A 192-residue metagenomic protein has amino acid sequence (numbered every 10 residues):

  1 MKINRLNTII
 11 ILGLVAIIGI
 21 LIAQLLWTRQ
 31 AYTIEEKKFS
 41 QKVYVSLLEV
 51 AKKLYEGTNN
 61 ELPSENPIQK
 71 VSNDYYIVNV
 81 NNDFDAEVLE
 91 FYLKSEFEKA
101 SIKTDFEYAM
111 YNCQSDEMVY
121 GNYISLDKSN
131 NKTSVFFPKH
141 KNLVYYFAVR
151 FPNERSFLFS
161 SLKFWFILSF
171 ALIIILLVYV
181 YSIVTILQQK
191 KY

Functional and structural regions predicted by a protein language model:
N4-L26: Extreme N-terminal signal-anchor transmembrane helix of membrane signaling/transducer proteins, especially in bacteria
T8, L12, S40, F166-L168: Alpha-helical transmembrane segments of integral membrane proteins
G13-I20, L168-Y179: Alpha-helical transmembrane segments of integral membrane proteins
L21-K38: N-terminal membrane-insertion alpha helix
S40-N112, D116-M118: Membrane-proximal low-complexity regions enriched in glycine and acidic/polar residues
V88, S95-F164: Extracytoplasmic
F157-I174, S182: N-terminal membrane-entry
I183-Y192: Cytosolic signal-transmission helices at domain junctions
